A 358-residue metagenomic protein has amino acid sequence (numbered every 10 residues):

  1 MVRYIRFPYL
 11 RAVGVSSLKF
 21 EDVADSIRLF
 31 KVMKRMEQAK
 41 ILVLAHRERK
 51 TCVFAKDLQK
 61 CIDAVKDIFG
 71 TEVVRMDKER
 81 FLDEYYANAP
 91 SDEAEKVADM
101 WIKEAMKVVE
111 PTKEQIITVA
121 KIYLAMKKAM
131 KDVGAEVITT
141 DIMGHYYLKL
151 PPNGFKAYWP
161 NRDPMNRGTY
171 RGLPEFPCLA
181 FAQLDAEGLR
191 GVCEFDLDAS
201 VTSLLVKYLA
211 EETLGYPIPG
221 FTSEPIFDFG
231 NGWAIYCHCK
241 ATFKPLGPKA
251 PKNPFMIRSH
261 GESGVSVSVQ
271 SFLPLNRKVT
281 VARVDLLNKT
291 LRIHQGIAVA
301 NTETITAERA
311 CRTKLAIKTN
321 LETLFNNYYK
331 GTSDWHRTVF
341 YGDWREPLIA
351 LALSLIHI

Functional and structural regions predicted by a protein language model:
V2-E212: Conserved, well-structured core segments that form the ligand-binding/active-site neighborhood of functional domains
S17, A157, R171, E175 (+4 more regions): Polar low-complexity intrinsically disordered regions enriched in Ser/Thr and small residues
E37-K50, K314-K318, Y329-W344: Short hydrophobic beta-strand segments
W101, W159, F221, W233-Y236 (+3 more regions): A residue-identity detector for tryptophan
L179-A310: C-terminal catalytic subdomain
D285-R337, L353: Long, compositionally biased intrinsically disordered regions
I356-I358: Conserved small/polar residues in nucleotide/adenosyl-binding loops
